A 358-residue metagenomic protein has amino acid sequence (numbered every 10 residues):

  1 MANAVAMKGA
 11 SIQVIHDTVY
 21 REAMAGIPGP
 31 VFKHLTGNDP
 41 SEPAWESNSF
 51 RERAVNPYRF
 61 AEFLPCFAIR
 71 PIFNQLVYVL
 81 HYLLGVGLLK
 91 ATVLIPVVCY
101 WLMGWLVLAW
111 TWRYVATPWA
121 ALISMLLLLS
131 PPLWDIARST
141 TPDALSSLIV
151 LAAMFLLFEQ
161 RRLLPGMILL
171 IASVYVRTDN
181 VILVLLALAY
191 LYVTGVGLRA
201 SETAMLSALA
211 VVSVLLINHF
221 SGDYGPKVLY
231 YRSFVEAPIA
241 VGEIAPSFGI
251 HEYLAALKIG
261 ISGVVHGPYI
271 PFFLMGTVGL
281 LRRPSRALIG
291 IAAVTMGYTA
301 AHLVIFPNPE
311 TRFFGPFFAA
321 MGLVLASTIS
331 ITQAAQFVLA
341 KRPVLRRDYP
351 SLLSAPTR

Functional and structural regions predicted by a protein language model:
M7-I69: Interfacial juxtamembrane loops and adjacent helix segments that form the catalytic/substrate-binding surfaces
F60-P71, Q75, L83-L102: Loop-to-helix entry region of an early transmembrane alpha helix in multi-pass inner-membrane enzymes
K90, V107-L129, L148: Transmembrane-helix signature of polytopic, membrane-embedded enzymes that assemble or transfer cell-envelope glycans
L106, L145-I168, A320-V324: Specific aromatic-rich, kink-prone transmembrane helix
M125, R282-V304, P316, M321-V324: Transmembrane alpha-helix segments characteristic of polytopic inner-membrane glycan-assembly/cell-envelope
D135-L145, E310: Short acidic/glycine- and proline-prone juxtamembrane loop motifs at membrane-interface regions of multi-pass membrane
L151, L156, L164-T178, V184-Y190 (+1 more regions): Membrane-interface alpha helices of multi-pass inner-membrane proteins
I259-A292, M296-T299: Hydrophobic, aromatic-rich transmembrane alpha-helices and their immediate juxtamembrane boundary segments
